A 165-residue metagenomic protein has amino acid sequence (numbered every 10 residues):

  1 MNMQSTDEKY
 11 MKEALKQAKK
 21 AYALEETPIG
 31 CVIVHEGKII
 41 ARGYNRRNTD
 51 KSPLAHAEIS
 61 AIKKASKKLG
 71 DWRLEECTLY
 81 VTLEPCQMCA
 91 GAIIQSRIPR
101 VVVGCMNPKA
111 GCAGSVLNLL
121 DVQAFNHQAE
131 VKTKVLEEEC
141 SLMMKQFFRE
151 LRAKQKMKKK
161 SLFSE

Functional and structural regions predicted by a protein language model:
M1-L24, M88-E165: Zinc-dependent deaminase
K9, K38, S60: Active-site phosphate/pyrophosphate-handling residues
E25-I29, E75: Short, basic and Ser/Thr-rich N-terminal targeting/leader segments
I29-G37: Short beta-strand scaffold segments in enzyme catalytic cores
R47-T49: A short acidic/small-residue loop/turn micro-motif
L54-A55, I59, K63-S96, R100: Helix-adjacent hinge/juxtasegments
